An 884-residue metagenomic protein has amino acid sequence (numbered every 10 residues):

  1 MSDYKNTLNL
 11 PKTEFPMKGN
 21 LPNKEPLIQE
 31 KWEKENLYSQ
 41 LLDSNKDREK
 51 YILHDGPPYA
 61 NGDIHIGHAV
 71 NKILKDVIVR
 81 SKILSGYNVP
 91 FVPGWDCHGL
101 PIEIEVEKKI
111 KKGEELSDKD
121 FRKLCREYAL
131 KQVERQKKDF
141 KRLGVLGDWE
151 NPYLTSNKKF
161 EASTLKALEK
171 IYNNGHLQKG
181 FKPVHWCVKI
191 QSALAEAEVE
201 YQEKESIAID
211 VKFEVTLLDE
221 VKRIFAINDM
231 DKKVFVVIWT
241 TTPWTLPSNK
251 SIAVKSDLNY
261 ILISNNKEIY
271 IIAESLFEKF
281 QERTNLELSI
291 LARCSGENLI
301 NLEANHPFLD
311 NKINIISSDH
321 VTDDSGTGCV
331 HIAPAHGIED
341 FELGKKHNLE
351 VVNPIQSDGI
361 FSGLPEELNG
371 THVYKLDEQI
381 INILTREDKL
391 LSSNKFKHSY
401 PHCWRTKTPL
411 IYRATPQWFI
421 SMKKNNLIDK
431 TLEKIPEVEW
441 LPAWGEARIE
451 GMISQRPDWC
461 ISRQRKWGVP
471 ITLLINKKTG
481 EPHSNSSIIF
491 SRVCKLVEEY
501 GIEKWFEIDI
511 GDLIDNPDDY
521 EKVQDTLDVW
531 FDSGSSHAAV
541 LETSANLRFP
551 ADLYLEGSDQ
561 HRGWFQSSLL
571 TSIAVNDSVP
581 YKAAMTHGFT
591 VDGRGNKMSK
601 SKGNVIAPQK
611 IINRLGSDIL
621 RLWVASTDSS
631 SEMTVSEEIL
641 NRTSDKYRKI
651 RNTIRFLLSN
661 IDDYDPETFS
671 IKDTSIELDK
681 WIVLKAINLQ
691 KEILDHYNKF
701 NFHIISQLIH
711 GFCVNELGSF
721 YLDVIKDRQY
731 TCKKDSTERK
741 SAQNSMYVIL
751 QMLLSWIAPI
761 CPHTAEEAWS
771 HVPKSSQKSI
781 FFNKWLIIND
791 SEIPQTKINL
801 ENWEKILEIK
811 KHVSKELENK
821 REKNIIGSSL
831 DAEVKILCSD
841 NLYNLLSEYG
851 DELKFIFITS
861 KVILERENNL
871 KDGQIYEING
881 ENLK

Functional and structural regions predicted by a protein language model:
S2-L21, L27, K31-E35, E107-P247 (+11 more regions): Residue patterns forming the tRNA-binding/recognition surfaces of aminoacyl-tRNA synthetases and related DALR
Q29, Y172-V199, K204, K279-I290 (+3 more regions): Amphipathic alpha-helical
D43-E105, T155, T164, I238-L246 (+4 more regions): N-terminal catalytic cores of NTP/NDP-binding nucleotidyl/phosphoryl-transfer enzymes
N45, E49-D55, I66-V70, L74 (+15 more regions): Secondary-structure capping and boundary motifs in well-ordered enzyme cores
D96, V184, V188, L194-Q202 (+7 more regions): Acidic, turn-prone loop/beta-hairpin segments
N157, E367-G370, Y374, G480-S491 (+1 more regions): A broadly conserved sequence feature marking short terminus-proximal activation segments in nucleic acid-centric
D219, I313, H347-G359, R465-W467 (+2 more regions): Alpha-helical recognition segments enriched in aromatics with Gly/Pro capping that present substrate-recognition
P247, S251, L258-C329, I338 (+1 more regions): Protease-associated
